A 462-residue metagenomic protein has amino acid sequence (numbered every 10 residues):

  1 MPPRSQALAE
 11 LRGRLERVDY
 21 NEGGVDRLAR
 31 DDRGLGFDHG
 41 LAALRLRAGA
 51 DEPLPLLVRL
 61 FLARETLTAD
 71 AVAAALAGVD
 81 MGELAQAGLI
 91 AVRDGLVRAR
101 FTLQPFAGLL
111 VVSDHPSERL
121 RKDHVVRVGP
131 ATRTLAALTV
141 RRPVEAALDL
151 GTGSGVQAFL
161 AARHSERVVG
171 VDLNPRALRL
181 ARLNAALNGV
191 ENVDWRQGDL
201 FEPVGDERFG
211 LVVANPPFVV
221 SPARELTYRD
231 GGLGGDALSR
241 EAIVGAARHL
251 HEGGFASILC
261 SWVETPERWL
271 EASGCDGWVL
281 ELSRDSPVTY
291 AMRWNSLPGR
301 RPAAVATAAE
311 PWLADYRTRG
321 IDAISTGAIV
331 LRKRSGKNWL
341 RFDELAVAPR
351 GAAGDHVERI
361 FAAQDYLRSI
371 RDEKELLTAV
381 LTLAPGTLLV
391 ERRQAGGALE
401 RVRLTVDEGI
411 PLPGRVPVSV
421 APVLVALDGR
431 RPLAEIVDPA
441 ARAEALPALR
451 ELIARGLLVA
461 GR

Functional and structural regions predicted by a protein language model:
P2-L56, E118, G336-V425, L446 (+2 more regions): Acidic, low-complexity/disordered tracts enriched in E/D and polar residues
P53-R100, A137-V140, E145, G409-R462: Long, charge-rich, low-complexity alpha-helical segments
A91-A147, T152-L160: SAM-dependent Rossmann-like transferase core, predominantly class I methyltransferases with a strong bias toward
A107, G189-V193, C275: A short helix-to-beta-strand connector/capping loop
G129-A214, V220: Conserved SAM/SAH cofactor-binding pocket of Class I
N174, G235-E281: Conserved Class I SAM-dependent methyltransferase catalytic core
P175-R176, P216-E241: Mobile active-site "lid"/loop adjacent to the S-adenosyl-L-methionine
P287-A363: Flexible, glycine-/basic-rich loop-and-beta segments that form/coincide with the SAM-dependent methyltransferase
